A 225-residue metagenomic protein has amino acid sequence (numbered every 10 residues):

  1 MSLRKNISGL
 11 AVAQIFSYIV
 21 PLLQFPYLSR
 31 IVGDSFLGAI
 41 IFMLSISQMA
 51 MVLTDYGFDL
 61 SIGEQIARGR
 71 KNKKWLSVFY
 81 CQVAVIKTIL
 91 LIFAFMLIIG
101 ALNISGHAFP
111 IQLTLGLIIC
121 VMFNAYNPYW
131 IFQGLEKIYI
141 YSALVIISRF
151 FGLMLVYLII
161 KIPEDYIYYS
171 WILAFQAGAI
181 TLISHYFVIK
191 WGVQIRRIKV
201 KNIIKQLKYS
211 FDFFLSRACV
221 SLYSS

Functional and structural regions predicted by a protein language model:
M1-L3, Y139, Y166-L173, L182-S225: Interhelical loop/hinge segments that connect adjacent transmembrane helices in multipass membrane
S2-D59, L153, F211-S225: Signature of the first transmembrane helix
K5-S17, M43, Q48, V52-L102: Membrane-water interface segments that mark the loop-to-transmembrane alpha-helix transition
N6-Q14, Q48, V83, K87 (+7 more regions): Residue-level signature of transmembrane alpha-helical cores of multipass secondary-active transporters and flippases
L22, P26, L53-Y56, F95-N103 (+2 more regions): Membrane-embedded alpha-helical segments of multi-pass transporters/permeases
V32-M43, G69-Q82, L91-M122, I162-S170: Membrane-interface helix-capping segments at transmembrane helix termini in multi-pass transporters
R68, I111, V121-V145: Membrane-interface junctions at transmembrane-helix termini in multi-pass inner-membrane proteins
I118, S142-W191: Hydrophobic alpha-helical transmembrane segments
